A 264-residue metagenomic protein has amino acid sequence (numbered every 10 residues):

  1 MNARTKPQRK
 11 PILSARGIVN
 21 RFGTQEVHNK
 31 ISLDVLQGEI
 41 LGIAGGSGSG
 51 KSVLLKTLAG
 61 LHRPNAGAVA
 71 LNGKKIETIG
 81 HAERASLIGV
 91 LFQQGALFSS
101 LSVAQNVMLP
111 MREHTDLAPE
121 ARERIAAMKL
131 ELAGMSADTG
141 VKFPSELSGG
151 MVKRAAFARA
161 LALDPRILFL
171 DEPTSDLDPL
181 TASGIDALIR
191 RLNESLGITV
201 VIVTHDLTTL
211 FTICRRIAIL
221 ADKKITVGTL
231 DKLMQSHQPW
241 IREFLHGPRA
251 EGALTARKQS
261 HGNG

Functional and structural regions predicted by a protein language model:
A44-G46: The feature captures the beta-strand-to-loop junction immediately N-terminal to the Walker
A59: Helix-to-loop junction immediately C-terminal to a conserved catalytic motif
E120-D138: Conserved ABC ATPase "signature" region
F143-L147, M151: Conserved ABC ATPase signature
D164: Conserved catalytic motifs of ABC-family nucleotide-binding domains
L168-D171: Catalytic Walker B motif of ABC-type/P-loop ATPase nucleotide-binding domains
